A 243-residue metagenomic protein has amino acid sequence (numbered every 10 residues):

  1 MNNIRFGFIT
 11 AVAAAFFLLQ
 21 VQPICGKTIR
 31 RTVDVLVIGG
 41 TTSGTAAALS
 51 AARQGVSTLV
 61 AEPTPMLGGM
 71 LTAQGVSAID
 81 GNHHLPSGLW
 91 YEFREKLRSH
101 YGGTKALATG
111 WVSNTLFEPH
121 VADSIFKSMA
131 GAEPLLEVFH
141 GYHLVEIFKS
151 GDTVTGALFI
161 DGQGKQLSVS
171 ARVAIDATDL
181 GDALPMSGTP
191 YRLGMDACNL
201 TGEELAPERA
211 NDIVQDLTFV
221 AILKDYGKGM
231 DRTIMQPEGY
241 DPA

Functional and structural regions predicted by a protein language model:
G7-Q20: Bacterial N-terminal signal peptides
I29-T41: Beta1/beta-strand and adjacent pyrophosphate-binding region of the FAD-binding site in flavoprotein oxidoreductases
R31-V33, Q163-V173: Core beta-strand elements of the Rossmann-like FAD/NAD(P) dinucleotide-binding domain in flavoenzyme oxidoreductases
S50, V56-S57, E62-T153, R192 (+1 more regions): Conserved N-terminal/central alpha/beta ligand/cofactor-binding core
F148-S168: Conserved beta-strand-loop-beta-strand element in the redox core of flavoprotein oxidoreductases
R172-V173, A177-D182, S187: Glycine-/small-residue-rich beta->alpha transition segments that form the dinucleotide
P185-A243: Rossmann-like dinucleotide-binding core of oxidoreductases
